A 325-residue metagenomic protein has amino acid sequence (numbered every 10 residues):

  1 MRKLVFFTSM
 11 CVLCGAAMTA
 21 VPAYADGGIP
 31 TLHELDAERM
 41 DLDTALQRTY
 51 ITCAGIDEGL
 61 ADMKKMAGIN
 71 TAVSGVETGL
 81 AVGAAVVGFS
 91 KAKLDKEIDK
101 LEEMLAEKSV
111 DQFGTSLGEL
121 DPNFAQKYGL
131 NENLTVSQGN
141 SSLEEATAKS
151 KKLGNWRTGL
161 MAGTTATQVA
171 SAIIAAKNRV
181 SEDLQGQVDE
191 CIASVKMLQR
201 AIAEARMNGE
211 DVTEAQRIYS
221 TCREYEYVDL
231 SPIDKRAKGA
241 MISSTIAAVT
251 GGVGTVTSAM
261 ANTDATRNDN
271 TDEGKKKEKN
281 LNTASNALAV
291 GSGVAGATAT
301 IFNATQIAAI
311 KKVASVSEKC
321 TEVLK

Functional and structural regions predicted by a protein language model:
M1-G27: Classical Sec-dependent N-terminal signal peptides that target proteins to the secretory pathway
V21-G79, G129, E204-S231: N-terminal targeting leaders of membrane proteins
I56-M66, P232-R236, G274, L281 (+1 more regions): Membrane-proximal loop-to-helix boundary features in eukaryotic membrane proteins
K65-K93, E107-S142, K149-R179, K235-D264 (+1 more regions): Membrane-active amphipathic alpha-helices enriched in small hydrophobic residues
K91-I98, A175-A193: Membrane-water interface of transmembrane alpha-helices
L101-F124, L184-A201: Membrane-interface amphipathic/juxtamembrane segments adjacent to transmembrane helices
G186-M207, V212-Y225, A304-K325: Cytosolic/matrix-facing juxtamembrane and C-terminal tails of multi-pass cellular membrane proteins
N262-E278: Membrane-interfacial hairpin junctions
